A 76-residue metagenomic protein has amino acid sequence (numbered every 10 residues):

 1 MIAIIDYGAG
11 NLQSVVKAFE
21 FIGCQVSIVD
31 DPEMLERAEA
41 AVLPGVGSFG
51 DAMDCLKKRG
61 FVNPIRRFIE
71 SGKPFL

Functional and structural regions predicted by a protein language model:
M1-L76: N-terminal beta1-alpha1 cap of cysteine-dependent amidohydrolase-like domains
